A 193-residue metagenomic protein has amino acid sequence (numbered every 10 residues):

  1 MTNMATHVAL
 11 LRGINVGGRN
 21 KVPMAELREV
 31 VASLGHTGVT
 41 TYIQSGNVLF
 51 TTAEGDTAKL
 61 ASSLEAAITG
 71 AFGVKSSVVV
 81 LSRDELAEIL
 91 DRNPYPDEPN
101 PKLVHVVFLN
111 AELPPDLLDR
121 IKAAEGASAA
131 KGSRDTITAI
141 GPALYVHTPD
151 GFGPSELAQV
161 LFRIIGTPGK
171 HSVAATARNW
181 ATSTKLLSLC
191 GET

Functional and structural regions predicted by a protein language model:
M4-T193: Surface-exposed, charge/polar-rich loops and edge strands
